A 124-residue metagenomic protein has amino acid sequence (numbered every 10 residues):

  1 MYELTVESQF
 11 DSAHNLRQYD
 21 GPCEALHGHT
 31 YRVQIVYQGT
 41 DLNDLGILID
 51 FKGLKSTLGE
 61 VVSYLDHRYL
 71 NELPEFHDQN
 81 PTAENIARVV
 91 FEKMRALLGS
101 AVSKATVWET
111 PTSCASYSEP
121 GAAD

Functional and structural regions predicted by a protein language model:
M1-D124: Charge-rich, low-complexity N-terminal segments
